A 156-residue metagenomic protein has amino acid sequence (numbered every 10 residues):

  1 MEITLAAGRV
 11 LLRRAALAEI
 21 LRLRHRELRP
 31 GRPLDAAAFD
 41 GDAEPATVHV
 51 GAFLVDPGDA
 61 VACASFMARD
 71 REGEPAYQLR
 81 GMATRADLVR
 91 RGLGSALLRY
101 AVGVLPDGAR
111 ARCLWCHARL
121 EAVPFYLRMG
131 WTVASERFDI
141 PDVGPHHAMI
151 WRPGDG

Functional and structural regions predicted by a protein language model:
M1-D59: Short amphipathic alpha-helix that is part of the acyltransferase structural core
E44-A46, G73, I140-P145: Short acidic/glycine-enriched loop/turn segments that link adjacent beta-strands
G51, D59-R69, P75-A83: Conserved beta-strand in the GNAT
L88, G92-Y100: Conserved acetyl-CoA pyrophosphate-binding loop and the N-cap/start of the following alpha-helix in GNAT-like
L98, L105-R119: Conserved GNAT acetyl-CoA-binding A-motif
W115-H117, L127, T132-A148: Conserved catalytic-core motifs of GNAT/GCN5-like acyltransferases
R152-G156: Generic C-terminal helix-cap and adjacent flexible tail
